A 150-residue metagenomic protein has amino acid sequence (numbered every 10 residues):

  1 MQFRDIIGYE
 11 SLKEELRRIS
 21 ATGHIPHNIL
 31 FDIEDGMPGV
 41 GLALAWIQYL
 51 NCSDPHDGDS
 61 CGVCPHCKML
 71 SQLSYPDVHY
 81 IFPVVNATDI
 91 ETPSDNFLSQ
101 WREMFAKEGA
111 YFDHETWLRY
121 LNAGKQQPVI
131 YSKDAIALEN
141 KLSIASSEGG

Functional and structural regions predicted by a protein language model:
Q2-G150: Clamp-loader machinery-focused feature within the broader ASCE/P-loop NTPase space
